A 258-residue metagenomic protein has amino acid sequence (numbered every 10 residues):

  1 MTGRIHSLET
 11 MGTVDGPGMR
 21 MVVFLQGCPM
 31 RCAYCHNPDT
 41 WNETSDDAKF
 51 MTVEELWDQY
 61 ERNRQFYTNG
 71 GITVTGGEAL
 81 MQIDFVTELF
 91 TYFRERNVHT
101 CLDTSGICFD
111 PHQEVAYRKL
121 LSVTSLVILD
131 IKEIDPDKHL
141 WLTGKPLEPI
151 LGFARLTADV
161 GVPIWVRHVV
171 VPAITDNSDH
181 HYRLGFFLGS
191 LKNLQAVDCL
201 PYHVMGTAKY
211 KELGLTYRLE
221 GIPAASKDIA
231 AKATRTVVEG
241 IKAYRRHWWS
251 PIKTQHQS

Functional and structural regions predicted by a protein language model:
T2-I5, R20, P163: A residue-level signal for beta-strand positions that form part of recognition/binding surfaces within mature
T2-V14, V170-S258: Auxiliary Fe-S-binding modules of radical SAM enzymes
S7-E9, T13-M51: Canonical Radical SAM [4Fe-4S] cluster-binding loop centered on the CxxxCxxC motif and its immediate flanking residues
D39-D46, L140-P146, G214-P223: Short glycine-enriched, charge-decorated loop/helix-capping segments at active-site entrances that position
E43-Q65: Short hydrophobic interaction/assembly module
W57, E61-G71, G76, L80-M205 (+1 more regions): Conserved AdoMet/S-adenosylmethionine-binding subsite of the radical SAM
